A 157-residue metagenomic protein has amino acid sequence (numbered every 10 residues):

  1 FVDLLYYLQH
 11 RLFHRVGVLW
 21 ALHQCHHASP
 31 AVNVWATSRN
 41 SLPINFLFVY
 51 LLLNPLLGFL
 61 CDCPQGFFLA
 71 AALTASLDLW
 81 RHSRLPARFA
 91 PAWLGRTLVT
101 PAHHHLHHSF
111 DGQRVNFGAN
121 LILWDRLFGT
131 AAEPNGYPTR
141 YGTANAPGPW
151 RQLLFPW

Functional and structural regions predicted by a protein language model:
F1-Y141: Membrane-embedded catalytic scaffold of the fatty acid hydroxylase/desaturase
T139-W157: A membrane-cytosol interface segment of integral membrane proteins
